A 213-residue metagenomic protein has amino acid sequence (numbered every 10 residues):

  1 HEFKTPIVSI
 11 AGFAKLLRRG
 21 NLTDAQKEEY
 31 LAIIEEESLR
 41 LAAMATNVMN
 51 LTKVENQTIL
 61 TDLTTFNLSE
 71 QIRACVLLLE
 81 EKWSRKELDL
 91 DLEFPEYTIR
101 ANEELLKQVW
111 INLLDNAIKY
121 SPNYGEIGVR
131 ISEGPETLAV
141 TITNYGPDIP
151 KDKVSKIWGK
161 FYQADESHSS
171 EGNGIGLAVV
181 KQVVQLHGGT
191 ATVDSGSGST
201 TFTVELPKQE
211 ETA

Functional and structural regions predicted by a protein language model:
R18-D24: Short acidic helix/loop segment immediately C-terminal to the autophosphorylated histidine in two-component histidine
E36-L41: Short alpha-helical segment of the dimerization/phosphotransfer core of two-component systems
N56-T61, F94, T98-E104: Conserved micro-motifs of the catalytic ATP-binding
K82-D91, Y97: Short conserved segments within the C-terminal catalytic ATPase subdomain
A117-I118: Short helix-loop "hinge" at the ATP-lid/N-box region of the Bergerat-fold HATPase_c
I149-F161: Short conserved segment of the HATPase_c
G188-G189: Conserved glycine-rich
